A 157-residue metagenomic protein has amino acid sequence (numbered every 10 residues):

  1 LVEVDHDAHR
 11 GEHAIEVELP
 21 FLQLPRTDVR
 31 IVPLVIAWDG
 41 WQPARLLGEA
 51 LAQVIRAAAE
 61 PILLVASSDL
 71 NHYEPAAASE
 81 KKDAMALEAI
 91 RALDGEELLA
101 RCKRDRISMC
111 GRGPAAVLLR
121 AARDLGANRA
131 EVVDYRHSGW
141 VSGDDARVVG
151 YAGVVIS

Functional and structural regions predicted by a protein language model:
L1-I62, Y73-S157: Flexible, D/E/H-enriched segments
L64-A66: Residue-level marker for buried hydrophobic side chains located in beta-strands that build the well-ordered beta-sheet
L70: Active-site metal-binding loops of divalent metal-dependent hydrolases
